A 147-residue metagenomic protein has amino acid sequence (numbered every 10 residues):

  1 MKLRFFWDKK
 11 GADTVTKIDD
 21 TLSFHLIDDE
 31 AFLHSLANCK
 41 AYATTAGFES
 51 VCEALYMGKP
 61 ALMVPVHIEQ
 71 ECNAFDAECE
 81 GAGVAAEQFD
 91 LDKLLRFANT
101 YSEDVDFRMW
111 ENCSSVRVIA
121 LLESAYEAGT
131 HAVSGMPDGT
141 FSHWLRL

Functional and structural regions predicted by a protein language model:
M1-A41: Donor-nucleotide binding loops and adjacent catalytic segments primarily of GT-B fold Leloir glycosyltransferases
K2, Y42, G83, D104-F107: A general structural signal for well-ordered secondary-structure junctions
D29-N73: A donor-sugar binding/catalytic signature common to diverse glycosyltransferases and related nucleotide-sugar
A31, K93, R117: Short acidic active-site motifs
F48, E71, Q88, N112 (+1 more regions): Electropositive phosphate-/nucleotide-binding environments in soluble metabolic enzymes
P60-E103: Nucleotide-sugar donor-binding patch of glycosyltransferase catalytic domains
R96-L147: C-terminal amphipathic helix plus adjacent low-complexity, charged tail appended to glycosyltransferase catalytic
